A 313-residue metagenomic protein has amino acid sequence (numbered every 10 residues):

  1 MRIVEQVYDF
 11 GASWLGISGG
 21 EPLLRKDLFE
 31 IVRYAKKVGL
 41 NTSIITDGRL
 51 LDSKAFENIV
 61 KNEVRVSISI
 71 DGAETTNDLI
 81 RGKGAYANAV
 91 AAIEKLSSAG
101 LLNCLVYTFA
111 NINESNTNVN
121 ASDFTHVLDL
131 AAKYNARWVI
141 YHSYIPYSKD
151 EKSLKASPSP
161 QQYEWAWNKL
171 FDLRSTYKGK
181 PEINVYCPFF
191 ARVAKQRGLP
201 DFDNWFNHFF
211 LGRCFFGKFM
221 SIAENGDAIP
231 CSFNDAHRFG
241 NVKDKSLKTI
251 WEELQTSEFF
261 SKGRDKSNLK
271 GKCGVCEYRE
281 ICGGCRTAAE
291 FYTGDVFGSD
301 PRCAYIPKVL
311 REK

Functional and structural regions predicted by a protein language model:
M1-E151, A156-Q162: Radical SAM/AdoMet-radical enzyme domain recognition
R2-G19, F259-D265, S299-K313: Short Fe-S-cluster ligation motifs
Q161-P200, D227-G283: C-terminal accessory region of radical SAM enzymes
N204-F210, K262: Short, P/G- and charge-enriched loop/turn segments at secondary-structure junctions
R213-G217: Short, small/polar residue-rich loop motifs at catalytic or cofactor-binding pockets
I222-A223: Short, acidic, Ser/Thr-enriched surface-loop or helix-capping motifs
S267-E312: Cysteine-cluster motifs in flexible loop/terminal segments that predominantly coordinate metals
